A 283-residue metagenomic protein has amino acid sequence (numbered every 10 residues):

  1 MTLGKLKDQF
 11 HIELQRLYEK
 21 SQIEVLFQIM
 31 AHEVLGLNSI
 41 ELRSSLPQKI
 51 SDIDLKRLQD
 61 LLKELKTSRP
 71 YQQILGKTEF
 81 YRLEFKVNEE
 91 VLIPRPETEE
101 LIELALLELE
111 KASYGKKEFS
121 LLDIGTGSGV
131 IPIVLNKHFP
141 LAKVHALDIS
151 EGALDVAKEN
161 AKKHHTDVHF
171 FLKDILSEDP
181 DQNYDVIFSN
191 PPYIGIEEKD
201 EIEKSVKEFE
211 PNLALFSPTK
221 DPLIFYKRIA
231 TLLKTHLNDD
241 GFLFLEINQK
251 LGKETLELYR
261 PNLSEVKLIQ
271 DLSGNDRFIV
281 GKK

Functional and structural regions predicted by a protein language model:
M1-R43, P47-Q48: Non-catalytic accessory regions of SAM-dependent methyltransferases
L14, L109, A161, L233 (+1 more regions): Conserved hydrophobic residues forming the short capping helix/wall of the S-adenosyl-L-methionine
M30, S68, T98, I131 (+5 more regions): Residue-level signal for inorganic ion chemistry
H32-E108: Conserved AdoMet
Q72, I194-E197, K250: Active-site beta-alpha loop architecture of Rossmann-like, nucleotide-cofactor-dependent enzymes
E100-E201, R228: Conserved SAM/SAH cofactor-binding pocket of Class I
Y193-I224: Mobile active-site "lid"/loop adjacent to the S-adenosyl-L-methionine
T219-G281: Conserved Class I SAM-dependent methyltransferase catalytic core
